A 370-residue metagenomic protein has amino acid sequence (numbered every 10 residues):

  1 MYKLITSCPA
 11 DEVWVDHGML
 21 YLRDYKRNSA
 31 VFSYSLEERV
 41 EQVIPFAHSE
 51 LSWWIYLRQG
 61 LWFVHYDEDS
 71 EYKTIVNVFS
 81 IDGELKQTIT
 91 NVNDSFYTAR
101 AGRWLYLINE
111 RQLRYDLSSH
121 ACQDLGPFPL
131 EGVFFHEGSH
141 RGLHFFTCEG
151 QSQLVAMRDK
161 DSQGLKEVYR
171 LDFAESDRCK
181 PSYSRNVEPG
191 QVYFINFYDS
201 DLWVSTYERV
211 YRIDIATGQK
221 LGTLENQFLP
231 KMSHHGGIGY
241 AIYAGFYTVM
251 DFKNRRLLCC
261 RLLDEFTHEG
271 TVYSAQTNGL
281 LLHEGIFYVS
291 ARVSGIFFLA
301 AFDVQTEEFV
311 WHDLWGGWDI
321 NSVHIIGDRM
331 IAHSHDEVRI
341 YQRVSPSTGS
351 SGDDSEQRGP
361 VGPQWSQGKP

Functional and structural regions predicted by a protein language model:
M1-F32, L36-Q42: An edge-strand/N-cap motif at the start of beta-rich repeat modules
M1-T6, V40-F46, E84-T90, A121-F128 (+5 more regions): A short beta-strand motif characteristic of beta-propeller blades
S7-H17, H48-Q59, N91-G102, P127-L143 (+4 more regions): Repeated scaffold domains used in trafficking and secretory/extracellular systems, primarily beta-propellers
G18-Y25, Q59-D69, R103-I108, H140-C148 (+6 more regions): Short beta-strand elements that form the blades of beta-propeller/WD-repeat-like and other beta-sheet-rich scaffold
N28-S33, S70-N77, R111-D116, G150-M157 (+5 more regions): Structural motif
S35-R39, S80-E84, D116-H120, D159-S162 (+4 more regions): Short loop/turn segments that connect beta-strands within beta-propeller blades
L107-R209: Solenoidal tandem-repeat scaffolds enriched in leucines and small polar residues
G316-P370: Blade-level signature of beta-propeller repeat domains, shared across WD40, Kelch, NHL, RCC1 and BNR/Asp-box propellers
